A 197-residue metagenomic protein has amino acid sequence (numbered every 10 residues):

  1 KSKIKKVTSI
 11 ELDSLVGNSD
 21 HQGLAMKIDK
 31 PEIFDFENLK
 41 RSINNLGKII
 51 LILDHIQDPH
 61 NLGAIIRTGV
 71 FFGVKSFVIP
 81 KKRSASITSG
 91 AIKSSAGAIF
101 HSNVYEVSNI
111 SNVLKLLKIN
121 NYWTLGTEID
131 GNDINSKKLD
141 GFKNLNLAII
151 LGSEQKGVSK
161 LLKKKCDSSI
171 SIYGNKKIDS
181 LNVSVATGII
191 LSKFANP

Functional and structural regions predicted by a protein language model:
K1-P197: Post-transcriptional modification and biogenesis factors for structured RNAs of the translation apparatus
